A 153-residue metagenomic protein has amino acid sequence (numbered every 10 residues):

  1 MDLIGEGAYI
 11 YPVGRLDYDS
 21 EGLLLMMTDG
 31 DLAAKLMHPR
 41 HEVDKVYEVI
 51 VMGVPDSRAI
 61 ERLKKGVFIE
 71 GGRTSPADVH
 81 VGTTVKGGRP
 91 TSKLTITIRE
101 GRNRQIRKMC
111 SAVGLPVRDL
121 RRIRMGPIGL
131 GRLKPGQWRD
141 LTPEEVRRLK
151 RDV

Functional and structural regions predicted by a protein language model:
M1-V153: Basic, flexible Lys/Arg- and Gly-enriched helix-loop patches that mediate nucleic-acid binding at interfaces with rRNA
